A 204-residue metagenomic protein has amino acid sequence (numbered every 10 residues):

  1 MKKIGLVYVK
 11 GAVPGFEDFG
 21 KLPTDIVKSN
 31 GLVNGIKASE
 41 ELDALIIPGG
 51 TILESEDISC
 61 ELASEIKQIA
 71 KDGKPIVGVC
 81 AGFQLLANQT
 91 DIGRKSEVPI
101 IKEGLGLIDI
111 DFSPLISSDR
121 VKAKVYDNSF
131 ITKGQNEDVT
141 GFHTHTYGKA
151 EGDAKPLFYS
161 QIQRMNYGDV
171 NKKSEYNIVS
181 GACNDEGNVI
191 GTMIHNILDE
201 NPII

Functional and structural regions predicted by a protein language model:
M1-P75, A81, D91, I100 (+3 more regions): N-terminal beta1-alpha1 cap of cysteine-dependent amidohydrolase-like domains
K2-L6, D111-I204: Amide-donor transfer/coupling interface in amidating biosynthetic enzymes
L22, C60, E97, A123-Y126 (+1 more regions): Generic alpha-helical propensity signal that fires on short helical segments and nearby coil/disordered stretches
I66-K67, K95-E97, D127-T132: A generic local secondary-structure boundary/capping motif
V77-G78, H143: A structural signal for short, well-ordered beta-strand segments and their strand-loop junctions that often border
Q84: Conserved Rossmann-like nucleotide-cofactor binding loop
A87-R94: Glycine/small-residue-rich loop that forms an oxyanion/phosphate-binding "nest" at active or ligand-binding sites
V98-I100, Q135-N136: Short glycine/proline-enriched turns and hinge-like loops at secondary-structure junctions
